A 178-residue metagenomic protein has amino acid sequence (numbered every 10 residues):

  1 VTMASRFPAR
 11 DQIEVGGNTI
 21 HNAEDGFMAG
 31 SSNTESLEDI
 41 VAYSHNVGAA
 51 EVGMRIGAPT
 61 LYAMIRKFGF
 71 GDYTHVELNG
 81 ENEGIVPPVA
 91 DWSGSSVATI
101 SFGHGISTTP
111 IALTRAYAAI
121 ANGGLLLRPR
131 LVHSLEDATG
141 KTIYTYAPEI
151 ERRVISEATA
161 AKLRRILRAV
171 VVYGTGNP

Functional and structural regions predicted by a protein language model:
V1-P178: Beta-lactam-recognizing serine transpeptidase/beta-lactamase-like catalytic domain environment
